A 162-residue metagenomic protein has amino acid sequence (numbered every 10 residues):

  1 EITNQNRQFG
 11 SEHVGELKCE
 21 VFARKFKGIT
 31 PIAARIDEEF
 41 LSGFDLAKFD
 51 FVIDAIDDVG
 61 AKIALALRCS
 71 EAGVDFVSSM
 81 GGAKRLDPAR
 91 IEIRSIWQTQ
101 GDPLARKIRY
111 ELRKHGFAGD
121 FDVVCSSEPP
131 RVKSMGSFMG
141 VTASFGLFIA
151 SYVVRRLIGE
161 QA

Functional and structural regions predicted by a protein language model:
E1-A162: Adenine nucleotide-associated cytosolic modules
